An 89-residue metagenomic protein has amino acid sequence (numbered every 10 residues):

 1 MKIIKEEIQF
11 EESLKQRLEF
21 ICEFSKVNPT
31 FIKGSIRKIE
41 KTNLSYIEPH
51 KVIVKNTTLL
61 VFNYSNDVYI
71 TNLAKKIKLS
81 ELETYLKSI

Functional and structural regions predicted by a protein language model:
M1-F24, N28, K75-I89: Mixed-charge, Lys/Arg-enriched low-complexity segments
V27-I77: Acidic, low-complexity, intrinsically disordered interaction modules
